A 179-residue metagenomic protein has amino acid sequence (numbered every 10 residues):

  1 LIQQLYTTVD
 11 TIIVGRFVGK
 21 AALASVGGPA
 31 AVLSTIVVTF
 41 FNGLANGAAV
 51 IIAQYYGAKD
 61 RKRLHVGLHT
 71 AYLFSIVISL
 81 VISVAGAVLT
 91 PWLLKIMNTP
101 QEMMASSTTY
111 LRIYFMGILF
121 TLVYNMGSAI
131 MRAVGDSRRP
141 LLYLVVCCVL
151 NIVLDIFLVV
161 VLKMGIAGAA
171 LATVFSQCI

Functional and structural regions predicted by a protein language model:
L1, L111-F115, R138-V145, I179: Hydrophobic faces of transmembrane alpha-helices in multi-pass small-molecule transporters and flippases across diverse
I2, Y6, V37-F41, V81 (+5 more regions): Residue-level hotspots within pore-lining transmembrane alpha-helices of multi-pass secondary transporters
L5-T8, F17-K20, Y55-A58, A133-V134 (+2 more regions): Helix-loop interface residues and adjacent transmembrane-helix termini in multi-pass membrane transporters, primarily
T8-I12, V84, W92, M126-I130 (+1 more regions): Alpha-helical transmembrane segments of multipass membrane proteins
T11, L23-V84, T121-P140: Small-residue-rich hydrophobic transmembrane alpha-helices
V14-T35, Q101-S106, I166-L171: Interfacial/gating helices of multi-pass transporter permease domains
I52-G117, V153, V161-I179: Short alpha-helical transmembrane segments in multi-pass integral membrane proteins
S75, I130-I156, L171-V174: Alpha-helical transmembrane segments of multi-pass membrane transporters/permeases
